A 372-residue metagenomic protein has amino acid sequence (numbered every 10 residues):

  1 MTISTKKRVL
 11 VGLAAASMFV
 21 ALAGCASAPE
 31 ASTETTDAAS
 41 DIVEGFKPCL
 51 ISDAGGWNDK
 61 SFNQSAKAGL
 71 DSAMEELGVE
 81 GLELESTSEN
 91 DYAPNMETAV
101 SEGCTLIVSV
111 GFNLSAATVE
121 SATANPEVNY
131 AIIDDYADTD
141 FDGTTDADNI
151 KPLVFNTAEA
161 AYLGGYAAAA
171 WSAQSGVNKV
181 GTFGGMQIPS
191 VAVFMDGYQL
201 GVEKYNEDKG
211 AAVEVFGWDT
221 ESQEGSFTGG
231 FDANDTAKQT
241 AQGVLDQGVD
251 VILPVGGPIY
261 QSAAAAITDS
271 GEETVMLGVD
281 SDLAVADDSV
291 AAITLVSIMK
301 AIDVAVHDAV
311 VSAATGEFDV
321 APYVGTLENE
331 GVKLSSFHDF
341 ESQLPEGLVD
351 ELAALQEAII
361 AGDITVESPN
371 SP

Functional and structural regions predicted by a protein language model:
T2-L13: Bacterial N-terminal signal peptides that target proteins for export
S4-K6, A26-P372: A residue-level marker of the well-folded mature domains of exported/periplasmic proteins
A14-F19: Hydrophobic helical h-region of N-terminal Sec-dependent signal peptides in bacterial secretory/periplasmic proteins
V20-G24: C-terminal motif of bacterial Sec signal peptides marking the signal peptidase cleavage site
